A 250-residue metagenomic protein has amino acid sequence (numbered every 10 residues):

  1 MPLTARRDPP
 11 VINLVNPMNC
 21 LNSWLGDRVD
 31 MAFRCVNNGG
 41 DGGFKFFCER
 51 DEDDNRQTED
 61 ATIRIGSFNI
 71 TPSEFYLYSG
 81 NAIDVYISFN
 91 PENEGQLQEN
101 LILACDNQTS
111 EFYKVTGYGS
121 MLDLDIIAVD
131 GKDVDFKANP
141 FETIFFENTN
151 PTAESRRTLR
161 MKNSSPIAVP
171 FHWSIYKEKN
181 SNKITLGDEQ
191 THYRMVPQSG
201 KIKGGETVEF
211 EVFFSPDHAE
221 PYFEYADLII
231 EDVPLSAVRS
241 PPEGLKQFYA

Functional and structural regions predicted by a protein language model:
M1-G42, F47, D54-R64, D106-I167 (+3 more regions): Long, low-complexity ectodomains and other extracytoplasmic segments of secretory-pathway proteins
N22, N90-P91, N148, P216: Short, flexible loop/turn segments at beta-strand junctions in immunoglobulin-like and fibronectin type III
F44, G80, V169-P170, G205: Short helix/loop capping segments that flank catalytic or ligand/cofactor-binding pockets
I65-N90, Q190-D217: Intrinsically disordered, low-complexity Pro/Gly/Ser/Thr-rich segments with frequent PxxP/GP/PP motifs and embedded
N93-N100, H218-Y225: Short glycine/proline/serine/threonine-rich loop/turn segments at secondary-structure transition edges
